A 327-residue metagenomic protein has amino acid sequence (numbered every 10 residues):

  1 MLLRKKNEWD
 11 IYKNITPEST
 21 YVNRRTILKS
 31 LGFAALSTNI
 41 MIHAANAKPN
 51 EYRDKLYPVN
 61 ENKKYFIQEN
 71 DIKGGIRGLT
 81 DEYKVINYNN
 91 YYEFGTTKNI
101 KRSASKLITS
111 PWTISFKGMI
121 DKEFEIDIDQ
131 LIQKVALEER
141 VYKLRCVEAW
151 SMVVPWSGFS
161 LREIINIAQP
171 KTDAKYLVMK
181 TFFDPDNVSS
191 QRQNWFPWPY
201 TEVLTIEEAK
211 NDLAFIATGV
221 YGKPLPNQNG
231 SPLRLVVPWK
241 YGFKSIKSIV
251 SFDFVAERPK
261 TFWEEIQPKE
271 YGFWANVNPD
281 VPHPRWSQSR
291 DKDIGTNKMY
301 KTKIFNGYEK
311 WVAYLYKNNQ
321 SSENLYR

Functional and structural regions predicted by a protein language model:
M1-V22, F33-I40, N46-P49: N-terminal secretory signal peptides
K13-N23, I76, T80, K101: Asp/Glu-centered strand-loop micro-motifs enriched in Gly/Pro and often flanked by an aromatic residue
M41-I42, T296: A generic membrane alpha-helix/interface feature
Y52-R327: Structured, non-membrane catalytic/scaffold regions adjacent to prosthetic-group chemistry
